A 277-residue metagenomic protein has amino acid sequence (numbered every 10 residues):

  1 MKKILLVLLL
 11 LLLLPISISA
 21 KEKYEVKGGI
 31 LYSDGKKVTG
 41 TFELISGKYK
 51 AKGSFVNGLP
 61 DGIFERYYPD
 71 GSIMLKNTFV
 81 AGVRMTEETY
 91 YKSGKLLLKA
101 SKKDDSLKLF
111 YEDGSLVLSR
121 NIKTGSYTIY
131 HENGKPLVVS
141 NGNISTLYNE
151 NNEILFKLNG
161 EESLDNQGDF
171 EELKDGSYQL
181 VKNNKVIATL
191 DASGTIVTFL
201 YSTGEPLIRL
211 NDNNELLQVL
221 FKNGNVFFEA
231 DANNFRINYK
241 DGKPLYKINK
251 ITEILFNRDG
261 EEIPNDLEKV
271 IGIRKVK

Functional and structural regions predicted by a protein language model:
I4-L14: Sec-dependent N-terminal signal peptides
A20-K277: Periodic aromatic/glycine/histidine/acidic cluster detector with a strong bias toward beta-strand repeat architectures
